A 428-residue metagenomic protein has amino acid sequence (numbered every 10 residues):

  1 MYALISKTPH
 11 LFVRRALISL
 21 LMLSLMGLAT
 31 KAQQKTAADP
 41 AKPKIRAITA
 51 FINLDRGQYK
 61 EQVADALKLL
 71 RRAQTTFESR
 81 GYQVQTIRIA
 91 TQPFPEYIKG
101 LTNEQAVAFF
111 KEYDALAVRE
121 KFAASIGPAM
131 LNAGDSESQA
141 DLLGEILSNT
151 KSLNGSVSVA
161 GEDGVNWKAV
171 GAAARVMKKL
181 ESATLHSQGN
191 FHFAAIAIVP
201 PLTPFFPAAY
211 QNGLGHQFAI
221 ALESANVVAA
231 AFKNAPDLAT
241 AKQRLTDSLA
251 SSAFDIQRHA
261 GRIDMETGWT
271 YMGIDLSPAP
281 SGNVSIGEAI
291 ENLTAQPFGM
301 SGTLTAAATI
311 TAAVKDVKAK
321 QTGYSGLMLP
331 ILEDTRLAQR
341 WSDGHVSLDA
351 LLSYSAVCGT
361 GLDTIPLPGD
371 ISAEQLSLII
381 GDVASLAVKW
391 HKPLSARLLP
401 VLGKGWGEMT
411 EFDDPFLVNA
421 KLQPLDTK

Functional and structural regions predicted by a protein language model:
M1-V13: N-terminal secretory signal peptides that target proteins for export/translocation
K7-T8, S24, P424: Helix-centric, low-specificity signal for extended rod-like, repetitive segments
P9-F12, M22, D255: Intrinsically disordered and other compositionally biased segments
L11, R15-A16, Q34: Positively charged, low-complexity intrinsically disordered regions
A16-G27: Bacterial N-terminal signal peptides
L28-A32: Sec/Tat signal peptide C-region and signal peptidase I cleavage site
Q33-K428: Anaerobic metallocofactor- and corrinoid-dependent redox/one-carbon enzyme cores, especially those from methanogenesis
